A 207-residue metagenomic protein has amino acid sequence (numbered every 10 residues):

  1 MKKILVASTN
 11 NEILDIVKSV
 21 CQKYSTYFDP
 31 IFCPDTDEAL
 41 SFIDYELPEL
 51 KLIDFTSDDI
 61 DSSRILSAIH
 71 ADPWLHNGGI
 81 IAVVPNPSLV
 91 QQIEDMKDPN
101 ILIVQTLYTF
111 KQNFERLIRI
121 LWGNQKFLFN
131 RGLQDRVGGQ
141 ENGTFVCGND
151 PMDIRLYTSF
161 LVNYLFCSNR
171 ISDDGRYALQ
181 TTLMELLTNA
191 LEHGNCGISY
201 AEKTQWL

Functional and structural regions predicted by a protein language model:
M1-I4: Extreme N-terminal starter segment of soluble prokaryotic enzymes
S8: Conserved acidic carboxylate
N11-C33: Two-component/phosphorelay signaling modules centered on CheY-like receiver
Y27-Y45: A short, well-structured beta->alpha microelement
P34, V83-F127: Output/docking surface of receiver
T36-A39, E49-A71, H76-N77, V84-Q92: Conserved phosphotransfer microenvironments
R116-T181, E192, C196-W206: Bergerat-fold GHKL ATPase/HATPase_c domain
E185, N189: Conserved polar catalytic motif of the HATPase_c/GHKL fold
